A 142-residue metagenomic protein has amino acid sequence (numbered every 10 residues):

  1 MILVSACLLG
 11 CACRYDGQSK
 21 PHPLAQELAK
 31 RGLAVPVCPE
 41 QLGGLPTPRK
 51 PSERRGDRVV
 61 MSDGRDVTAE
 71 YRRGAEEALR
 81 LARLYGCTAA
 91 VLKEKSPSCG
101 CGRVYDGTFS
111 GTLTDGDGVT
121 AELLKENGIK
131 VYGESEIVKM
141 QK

Functional and structural regions predicted by a protein language model:
M1-L3: Extreme N-terminal starter segment of soluble prokaryotic enzymes
C7, K93-S96, E136: Short, well-ordered beta-to-alpha junction loops that form the rim of enzyme active sites and present histidine/acidic
G10, G43-L45, P97-G100, K139: Short, active-site-adjacent cap segments at secondary-structure transitions
G10-G17: Short N-terminal binding/cap micro-motifs at the start of the first secondary-structure element
K20-M61: Short, surface-exposed acidic-centric catalytic microdomains
L42, P51-E77, L81, T112-K142: Divalent-metal-activated hydrolytic enzyme cores
T88: Short acidic/polar active-site loop segments enriched in Thr and Asp
K93-V104, T108: Internal, conserved structured core segments that host functional sites
